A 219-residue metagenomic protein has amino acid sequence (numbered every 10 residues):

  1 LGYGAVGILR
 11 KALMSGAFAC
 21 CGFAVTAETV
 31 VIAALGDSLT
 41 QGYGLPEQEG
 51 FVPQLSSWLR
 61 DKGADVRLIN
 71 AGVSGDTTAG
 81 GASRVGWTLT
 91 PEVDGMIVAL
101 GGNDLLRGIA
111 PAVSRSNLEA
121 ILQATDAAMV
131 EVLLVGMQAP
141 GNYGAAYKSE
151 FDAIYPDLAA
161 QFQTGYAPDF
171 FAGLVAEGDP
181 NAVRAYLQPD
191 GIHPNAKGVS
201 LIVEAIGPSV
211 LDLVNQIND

Functional and structural regions predicted by a protein language model:
L1-G16: Bacterial N-terminal signal peptides that target proteins for export
G7, Y43, G191: Catalytic tyrosine of NAD(P)H-dependent dehydrogenase/reductases that use a Tyr as the general acid/base
G16-A17, T90: A periodicity- and composition-biased signal for non-globular, repetitive helical segments
C21-G22: N-terminal signal peptide c-region/cleavage motif recognized by signal peptidases
T26-S74, R84-E92: Serine-esterase "nucleophile elbow" of acetyl-processing enzymes
A64, G80-D219: Alpha-helical cap/lid subdomain in secreted, periplasmic, or secretory-pathway luminal O-acyl-processing enzymes
G75-A79: N-terminal helical cap/lid subdomain that shapes the substrate entry/recognition surface in HAD-like hydrolases
